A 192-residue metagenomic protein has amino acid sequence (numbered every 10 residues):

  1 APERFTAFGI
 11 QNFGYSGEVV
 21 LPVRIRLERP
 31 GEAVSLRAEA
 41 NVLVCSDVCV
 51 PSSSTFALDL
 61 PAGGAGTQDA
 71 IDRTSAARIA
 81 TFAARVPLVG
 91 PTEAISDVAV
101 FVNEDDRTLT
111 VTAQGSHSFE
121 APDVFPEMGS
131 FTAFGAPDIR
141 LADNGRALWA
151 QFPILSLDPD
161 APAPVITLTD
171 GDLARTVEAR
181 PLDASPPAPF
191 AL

Functional and structural regions predicted by a protein language model:
A1-A191: Extracellular/lumen-exposed scaffold segments
